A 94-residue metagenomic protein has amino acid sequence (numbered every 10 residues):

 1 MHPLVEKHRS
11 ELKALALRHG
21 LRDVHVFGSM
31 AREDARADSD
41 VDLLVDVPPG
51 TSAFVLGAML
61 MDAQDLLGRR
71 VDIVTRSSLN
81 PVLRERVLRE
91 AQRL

Functional and structural regions predicted by a protein language model:
M1-H25, A31-A37, P48-L94: Catalytic core of pol beta-like nucleotidyltransferases
G28, D42: Conserved G/P- and acidic residue-centered "switch" motifs that form tight phosphate/ATP-binding loops in soluble
L44-D46: Short hydrophobic/aromatic beta-strand micro-patches that form the beta-sheet surface supporting nucleotide- or nucleic
